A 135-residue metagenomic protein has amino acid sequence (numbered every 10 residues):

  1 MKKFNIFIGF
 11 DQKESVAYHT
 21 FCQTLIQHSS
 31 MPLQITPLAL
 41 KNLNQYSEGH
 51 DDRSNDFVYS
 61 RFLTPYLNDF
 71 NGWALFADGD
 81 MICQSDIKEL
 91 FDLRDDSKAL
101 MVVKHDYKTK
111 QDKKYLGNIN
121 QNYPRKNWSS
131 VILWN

Functional and structural regions predicted by a protein language model:
M1-N135: Glycosyltransferase catalytic domains, chiefly GT-A lineage
